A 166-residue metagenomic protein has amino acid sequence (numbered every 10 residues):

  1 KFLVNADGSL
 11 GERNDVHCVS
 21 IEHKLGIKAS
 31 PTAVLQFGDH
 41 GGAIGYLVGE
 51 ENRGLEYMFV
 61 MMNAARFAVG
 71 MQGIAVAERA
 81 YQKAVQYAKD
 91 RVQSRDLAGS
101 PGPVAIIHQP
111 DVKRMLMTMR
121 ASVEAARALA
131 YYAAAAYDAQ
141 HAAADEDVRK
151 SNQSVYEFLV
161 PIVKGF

Functional and structural regions predicted by a protein language model:
K1-F166: Internal glycine-rich alpha/beta core junctions
